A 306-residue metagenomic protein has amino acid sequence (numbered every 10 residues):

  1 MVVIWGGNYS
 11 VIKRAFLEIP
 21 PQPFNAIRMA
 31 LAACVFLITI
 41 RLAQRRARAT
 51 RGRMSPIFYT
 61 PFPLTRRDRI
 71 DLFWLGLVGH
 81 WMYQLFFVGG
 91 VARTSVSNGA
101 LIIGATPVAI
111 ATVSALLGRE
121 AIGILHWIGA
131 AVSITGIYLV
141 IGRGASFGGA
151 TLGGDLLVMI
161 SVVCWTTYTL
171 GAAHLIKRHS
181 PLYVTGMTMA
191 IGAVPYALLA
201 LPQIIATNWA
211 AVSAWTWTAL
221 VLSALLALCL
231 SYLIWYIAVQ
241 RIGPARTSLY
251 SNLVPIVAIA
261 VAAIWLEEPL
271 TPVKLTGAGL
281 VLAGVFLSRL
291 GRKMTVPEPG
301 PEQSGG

Functional and structural regions predicted by a protein language model:
M1-A26, A32, F147-H174, L182 (+2 more regions): Glycine-/small-residue-enriched transmembrane alpha-helix faces in small-molecule transporters and effluxers
V3-G6, L37, G76-W81, L85 (+7 more regions): Hydrophobic/small/kink-forming positions within alpha-helical transmembrane segments of polytopic membrane proteins
V3-I4, N8-Y9, R41-A49, M54-I103 (+2 more regions): Specific transmembrane alpha-helical segments of multi-pass solute transporters/efflux pumps, especially DMT/EamA
E18-A26, L64-R69, W127, G142-T167 (+2 more regions): Juxtamembrane helix-entry segments on the extracytoplasmic side of multipass membrane proteins
N25-I27, Q84, N98-A105, G171-V194 (+1 more regions): Helix-helix packing/entry segments at the starts of transmembrane helices
V35-R41, P63, T106-A131, I256-T276: C-terminal transmembrane-helix exit sites in multi-pass transporters
F36, I122-R143, A190, Y196 (+3 more regions): Hydrophobic transmembrane alpha-helices of multi-pass small-molecule transport proteins
R48-P61, R292-G306: Intrinsic disorder in cytosolic terminal tails and internal cytosolic loops of multi-pass membrane transporters
